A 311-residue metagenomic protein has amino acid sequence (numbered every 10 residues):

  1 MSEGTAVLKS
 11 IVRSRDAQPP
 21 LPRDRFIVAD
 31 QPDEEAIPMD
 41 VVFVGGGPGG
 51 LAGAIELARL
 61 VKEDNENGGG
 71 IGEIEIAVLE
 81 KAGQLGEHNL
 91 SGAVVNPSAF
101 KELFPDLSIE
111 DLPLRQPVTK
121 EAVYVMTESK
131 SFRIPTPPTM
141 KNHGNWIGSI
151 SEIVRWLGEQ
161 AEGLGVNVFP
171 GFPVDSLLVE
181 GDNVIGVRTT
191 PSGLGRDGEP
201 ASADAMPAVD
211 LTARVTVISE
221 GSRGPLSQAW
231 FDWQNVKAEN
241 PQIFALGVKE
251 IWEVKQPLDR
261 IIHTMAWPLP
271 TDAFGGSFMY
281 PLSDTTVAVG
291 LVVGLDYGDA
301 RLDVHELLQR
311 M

Functional and structural regions predicted by a protein language model:
M1-V42, E56-E75, S192-L194: Extreme N-terminal leader/targeting segments of oxidoreductases
P38, R133, A208-T212: Well-ordered beta-strand positions in beta-sheet-rich domains
D40-V42, E75-G83, A213-I218: Extended hydrophobic secondary-structure segments that form protein cores and membrane-embedded regions
G45-P48, I150: Glycine-rich Rossmann-fold phosphate-binding loop(s) that bind the pyrophosphate of adenine dinucleotide cofactors
G49, G53: Hydrophobic/small residue at the entry helix of a nucleotide-binding pocket
E56, L60, I71-E128: N-terminal FAD cofactor-binding segment of flavoenzymes
G68-G72, R155-W156, Q160-M311: Predominantly flavin-linked oxidoreductase catalytic cores and closely associated redox partners
S131-S151, E159, V292-G294: Helix-loop-beta segment of a Rossmann-like dinucleotide-binding subdomain
